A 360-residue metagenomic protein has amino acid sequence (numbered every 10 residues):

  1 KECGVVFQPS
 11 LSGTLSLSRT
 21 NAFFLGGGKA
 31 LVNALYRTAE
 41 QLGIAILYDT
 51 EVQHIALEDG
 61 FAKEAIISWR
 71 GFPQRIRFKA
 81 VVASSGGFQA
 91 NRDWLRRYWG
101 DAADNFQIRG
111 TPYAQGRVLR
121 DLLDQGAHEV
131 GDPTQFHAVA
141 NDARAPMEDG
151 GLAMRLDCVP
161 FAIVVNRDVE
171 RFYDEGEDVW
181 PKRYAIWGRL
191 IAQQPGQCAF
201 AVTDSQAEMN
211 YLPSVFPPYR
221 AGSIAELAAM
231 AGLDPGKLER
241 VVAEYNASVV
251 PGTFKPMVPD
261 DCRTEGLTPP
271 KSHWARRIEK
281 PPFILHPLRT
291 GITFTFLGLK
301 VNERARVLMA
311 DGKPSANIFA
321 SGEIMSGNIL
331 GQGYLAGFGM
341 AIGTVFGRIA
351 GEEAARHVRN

Functional and structural regions predicted by a protein language model:
K1-Q74, F78-A80, N91-W94, A140-A143 (+1 more regions): Conserved redox-cofactor binding core of oxidoreductases
K1-S16, S223-E244: Rossmann-like flavin
H54, E239-N328, Q332: A glycine-rich dinucleotide-binding beta-alpha-beta segment and adjacent secondary-structure elements that constitute
W69-D142, M340, I349: Glycine-rich loop(s) and the adjacent beta-strand/alpha-helix scaffold that form part
Q115, L119-E239: An anion/pyrophosphate-binding glycine-rich loop and adjacent beta-alpha core in soluble alpha-beta enzymes
D157-V159, T293-T295, A336: Short, small/polar residue-rich loop motifs at catalytic or cofactor-binding pockets
